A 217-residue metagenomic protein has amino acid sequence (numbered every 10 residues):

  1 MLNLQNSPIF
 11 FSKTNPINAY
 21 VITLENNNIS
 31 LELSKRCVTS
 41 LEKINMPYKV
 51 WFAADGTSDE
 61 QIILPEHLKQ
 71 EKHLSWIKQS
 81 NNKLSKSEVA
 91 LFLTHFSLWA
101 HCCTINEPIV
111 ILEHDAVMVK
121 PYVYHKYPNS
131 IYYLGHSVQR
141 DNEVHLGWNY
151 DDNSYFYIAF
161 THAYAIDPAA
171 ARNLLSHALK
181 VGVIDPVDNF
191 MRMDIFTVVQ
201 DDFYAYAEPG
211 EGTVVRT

Functional and structural regions predicted by a protein language model:
L2-L112, A116-T217: An acidic/histidine-cluster motif and surrounding catalytic segment that typifies divalent-metal-assisted enzyme active
